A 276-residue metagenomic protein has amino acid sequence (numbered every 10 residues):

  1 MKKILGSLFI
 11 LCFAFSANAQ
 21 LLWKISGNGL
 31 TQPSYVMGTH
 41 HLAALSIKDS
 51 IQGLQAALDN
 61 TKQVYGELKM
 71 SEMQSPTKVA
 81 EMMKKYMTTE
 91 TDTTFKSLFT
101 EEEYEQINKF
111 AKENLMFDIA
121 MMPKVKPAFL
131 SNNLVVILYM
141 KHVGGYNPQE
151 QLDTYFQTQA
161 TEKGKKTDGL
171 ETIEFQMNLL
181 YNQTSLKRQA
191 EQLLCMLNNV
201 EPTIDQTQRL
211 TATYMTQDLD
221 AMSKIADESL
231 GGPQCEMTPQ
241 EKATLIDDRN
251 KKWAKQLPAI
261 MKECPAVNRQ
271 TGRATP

Functional and structural regions predicted by a protein language model:
I4-F13: Sec-dependent N-terminal signal peptides
F13-A19: Sec/Tat signal peptide C-region and signal peptidase I cleavage site
A19-I25: Cleaved targeting-peptide boundary
G27-Y35, H40-L245: Structured, acidic catalytic/metal-binding patches in enzyme active sites
E236-P276: A cross-kingdom marker for long, charged
